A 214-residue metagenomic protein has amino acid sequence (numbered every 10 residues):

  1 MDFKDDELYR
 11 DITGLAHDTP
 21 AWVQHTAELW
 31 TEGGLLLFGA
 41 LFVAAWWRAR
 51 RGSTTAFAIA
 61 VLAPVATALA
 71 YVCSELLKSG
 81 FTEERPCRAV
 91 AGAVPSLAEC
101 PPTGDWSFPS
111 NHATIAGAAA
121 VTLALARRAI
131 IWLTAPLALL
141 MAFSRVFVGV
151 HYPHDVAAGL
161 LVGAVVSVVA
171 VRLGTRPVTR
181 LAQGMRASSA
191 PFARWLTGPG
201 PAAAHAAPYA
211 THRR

Functional and structural regions predicted by a protein language model:
M1-G39, S74-T103, M185-R214: N-terminal transmembrane-helix/juxtamembrane module of multi-pass inner/ER membrane proteins
F3, L41, A68, V72-L76 (+1 more regions): Transmembrane alpha-helix boundary/anchor motif
W30-W47, H112-I115: Hydrophobic alpha-helical transmembrane segments
F42-C73: Interfacial segments of alpha-helical transmembrane regions
W47-R51, F81-R85, G174-R186: Membrane-interfacial segments
G52-A58, C87, A126-L133: Membrane-helix interface segments
P64-K78, W132-R145: Small-polar-interrupted transmembrane alpha-helices in polytopic inner-membrane proteins
E99-G200, Y209-R213: Membrane-embedded catalytic cores of phosphoryl/pyrophosphoryl-handling enzymes
